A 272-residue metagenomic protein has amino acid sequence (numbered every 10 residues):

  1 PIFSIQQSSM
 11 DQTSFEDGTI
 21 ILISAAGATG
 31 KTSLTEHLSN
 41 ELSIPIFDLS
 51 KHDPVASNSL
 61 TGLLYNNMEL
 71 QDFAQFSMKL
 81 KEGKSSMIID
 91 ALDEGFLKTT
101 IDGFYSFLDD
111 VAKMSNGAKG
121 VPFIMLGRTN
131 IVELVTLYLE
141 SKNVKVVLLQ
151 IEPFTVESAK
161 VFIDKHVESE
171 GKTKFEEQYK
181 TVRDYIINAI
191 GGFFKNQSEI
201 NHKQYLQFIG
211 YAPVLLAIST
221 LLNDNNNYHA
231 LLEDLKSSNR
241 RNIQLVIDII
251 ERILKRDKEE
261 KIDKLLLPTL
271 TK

Functional and structural regions predicted by a protein language model:
P1-I20, H37: Walker A/P-loop-proximal flanking segment of P-loop NTPase domains
I21-S86: Post-nucleotide-binding-loop coupling segment downstream of the phosphate-binding loop, primarily in RecA-like P-loop
T29-G30, H52-A56, L92-T99, N130-V132: Short acidic, S/G/P-rich loop/turn micro-motifs used as interaction or catalytic elements
L38, V132, E140-K142, P153-K160 (+2 more regions): Extended hydrophobic
L60, L64, F96-Y105, T136 (+2 more regions): Short, flexible/disordered intra-domain loops and linkers
S77-K81, K113-G120, S141-N143: Conserved catalytic network of the ASCE P-loop NTPase/AAA+ motor domain
K79-F104: Conserved P-loop NTPase "ATPase switch" module shared by AAA+ and STAND
M114-L137: Sensor-1/coupling segment of RecA-like P-loop NTPase cores
